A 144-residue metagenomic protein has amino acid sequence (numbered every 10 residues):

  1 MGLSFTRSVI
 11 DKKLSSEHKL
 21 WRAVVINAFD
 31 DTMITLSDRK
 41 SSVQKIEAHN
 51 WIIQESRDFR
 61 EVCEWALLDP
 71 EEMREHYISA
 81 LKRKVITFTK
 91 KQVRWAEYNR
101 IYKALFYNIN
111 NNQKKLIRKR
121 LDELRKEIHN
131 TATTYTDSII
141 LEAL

Functional and structural regions predicted by a protein language model:
M1-L144: Charged interaction scaffolds used for protein-protein
